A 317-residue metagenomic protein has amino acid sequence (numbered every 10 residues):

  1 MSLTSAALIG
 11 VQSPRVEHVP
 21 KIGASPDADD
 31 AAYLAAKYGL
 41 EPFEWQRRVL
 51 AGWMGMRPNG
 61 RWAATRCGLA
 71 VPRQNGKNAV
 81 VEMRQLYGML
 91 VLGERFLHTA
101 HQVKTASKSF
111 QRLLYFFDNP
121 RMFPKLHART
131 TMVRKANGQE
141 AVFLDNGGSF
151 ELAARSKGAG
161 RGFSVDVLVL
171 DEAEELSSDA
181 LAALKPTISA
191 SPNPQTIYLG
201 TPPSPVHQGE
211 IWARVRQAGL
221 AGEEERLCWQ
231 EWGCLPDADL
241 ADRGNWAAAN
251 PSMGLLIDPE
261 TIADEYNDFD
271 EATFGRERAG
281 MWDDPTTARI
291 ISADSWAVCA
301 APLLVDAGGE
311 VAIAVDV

Functional and structural regions predicted by a protein language model:
S2-V315: Phosphate/NTP-binding elements of NTP-utilizing enzymes
